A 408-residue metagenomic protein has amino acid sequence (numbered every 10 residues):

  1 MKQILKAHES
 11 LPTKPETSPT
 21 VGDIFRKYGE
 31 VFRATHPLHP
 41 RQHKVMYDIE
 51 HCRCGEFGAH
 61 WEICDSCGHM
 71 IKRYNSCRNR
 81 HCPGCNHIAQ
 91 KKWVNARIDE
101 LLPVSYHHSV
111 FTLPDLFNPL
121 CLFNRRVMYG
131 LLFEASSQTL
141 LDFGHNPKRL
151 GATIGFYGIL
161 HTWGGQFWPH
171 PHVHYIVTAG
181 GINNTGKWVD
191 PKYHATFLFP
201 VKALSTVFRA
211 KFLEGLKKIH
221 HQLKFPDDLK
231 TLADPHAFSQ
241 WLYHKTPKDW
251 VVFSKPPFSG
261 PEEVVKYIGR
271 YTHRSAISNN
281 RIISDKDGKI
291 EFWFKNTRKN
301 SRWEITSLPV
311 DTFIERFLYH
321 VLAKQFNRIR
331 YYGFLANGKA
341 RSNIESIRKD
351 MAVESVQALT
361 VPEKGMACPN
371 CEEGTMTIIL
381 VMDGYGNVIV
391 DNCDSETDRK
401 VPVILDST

Functional and structural regions predicted by a protein language model:
M1-T408: Beta->alpha loop/short-helix hinge microenvironment recognizer with preference for catalytic Tyr/His contexts
